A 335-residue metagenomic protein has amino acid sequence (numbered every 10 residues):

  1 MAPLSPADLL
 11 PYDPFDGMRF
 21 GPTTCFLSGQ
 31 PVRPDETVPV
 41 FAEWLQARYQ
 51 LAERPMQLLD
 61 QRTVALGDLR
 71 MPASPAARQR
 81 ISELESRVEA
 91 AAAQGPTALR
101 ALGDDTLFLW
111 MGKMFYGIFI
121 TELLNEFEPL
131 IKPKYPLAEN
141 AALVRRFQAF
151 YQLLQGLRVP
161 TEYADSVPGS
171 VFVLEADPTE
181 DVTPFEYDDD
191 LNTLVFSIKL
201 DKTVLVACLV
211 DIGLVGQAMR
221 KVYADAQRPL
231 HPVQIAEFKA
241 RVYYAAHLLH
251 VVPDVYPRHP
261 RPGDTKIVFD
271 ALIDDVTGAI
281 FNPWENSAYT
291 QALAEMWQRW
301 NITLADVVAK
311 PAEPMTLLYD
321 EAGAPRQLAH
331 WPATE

Functional and structural regions predicted by a protein language model:
M1-P96: An N-terminal structural lobe/cap that precedes and organizes the functional/catalytic core across diverse proteins
T24-G29, G95-A98, T183-F185, L191-V195: Intrinsically disordered, low-complexity boundary segments flanking structured domains
P75, R80-E83, M111-Q148: Short flanking/linker segments adjacent to small metal-binding domains or redox-active Cys/His motifs
A91-I118: A detector for short metal-coordination/catalytic motifs
P136-E335: C-terminal, charged low-complexity interaction regions
